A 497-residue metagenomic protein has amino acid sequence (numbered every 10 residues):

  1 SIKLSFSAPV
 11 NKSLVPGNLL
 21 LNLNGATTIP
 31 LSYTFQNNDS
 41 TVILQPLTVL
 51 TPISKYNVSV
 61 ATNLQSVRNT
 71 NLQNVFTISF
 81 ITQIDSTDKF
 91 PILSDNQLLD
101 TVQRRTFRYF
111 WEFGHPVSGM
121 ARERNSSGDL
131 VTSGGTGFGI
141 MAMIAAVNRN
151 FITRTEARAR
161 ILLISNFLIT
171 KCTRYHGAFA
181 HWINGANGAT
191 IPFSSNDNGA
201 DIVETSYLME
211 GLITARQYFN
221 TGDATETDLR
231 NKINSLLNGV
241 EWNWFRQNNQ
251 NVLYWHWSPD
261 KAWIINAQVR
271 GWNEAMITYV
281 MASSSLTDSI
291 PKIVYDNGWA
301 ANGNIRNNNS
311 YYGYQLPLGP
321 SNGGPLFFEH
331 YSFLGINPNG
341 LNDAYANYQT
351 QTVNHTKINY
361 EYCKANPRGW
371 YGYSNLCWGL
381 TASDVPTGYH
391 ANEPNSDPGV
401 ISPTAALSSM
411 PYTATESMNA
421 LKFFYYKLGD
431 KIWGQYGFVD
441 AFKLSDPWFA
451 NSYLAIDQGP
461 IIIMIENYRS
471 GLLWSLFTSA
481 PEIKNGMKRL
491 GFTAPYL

Functional and structural regions predicted by a protein language model:
S1-T87: Acidic, low-complexity Ser/Thr/Gly/Pro-rich repeat segments typical of extracellular/periplasmic and surface-exposed
S86-L497: Ser/Thr/Asn(+Pro)-rich, low-complexity disordered segments
